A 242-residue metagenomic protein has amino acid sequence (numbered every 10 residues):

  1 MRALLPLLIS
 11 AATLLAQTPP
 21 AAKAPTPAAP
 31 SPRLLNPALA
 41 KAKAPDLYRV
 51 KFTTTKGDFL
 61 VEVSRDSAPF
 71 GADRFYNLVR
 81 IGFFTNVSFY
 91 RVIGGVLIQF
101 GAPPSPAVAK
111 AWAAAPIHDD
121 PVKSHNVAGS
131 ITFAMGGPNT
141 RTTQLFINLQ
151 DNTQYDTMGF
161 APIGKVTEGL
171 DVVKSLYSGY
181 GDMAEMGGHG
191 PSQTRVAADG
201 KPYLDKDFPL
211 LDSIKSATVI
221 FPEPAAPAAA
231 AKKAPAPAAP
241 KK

Functional and structural regions predicted by a protein language model:
R2-L14: Bacterial N-terminal signal peptides
Q17-K242: Cyclophilin-like peptidyl-prolyl cis-trans isomerases
